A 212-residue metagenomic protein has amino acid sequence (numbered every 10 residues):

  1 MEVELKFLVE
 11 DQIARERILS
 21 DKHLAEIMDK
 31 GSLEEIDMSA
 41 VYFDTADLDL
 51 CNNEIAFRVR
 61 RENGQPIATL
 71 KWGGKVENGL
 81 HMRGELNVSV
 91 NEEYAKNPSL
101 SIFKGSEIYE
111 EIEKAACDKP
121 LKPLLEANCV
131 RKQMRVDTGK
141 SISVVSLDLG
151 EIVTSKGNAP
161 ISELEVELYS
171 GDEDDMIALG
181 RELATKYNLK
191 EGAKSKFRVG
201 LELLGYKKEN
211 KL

Functional and structural regions predicted by a protein language model:
M1-L212: Phosphate-end processing signature that detects enzymes handling 5′-triphosphorylated RNA and polyphosphate
